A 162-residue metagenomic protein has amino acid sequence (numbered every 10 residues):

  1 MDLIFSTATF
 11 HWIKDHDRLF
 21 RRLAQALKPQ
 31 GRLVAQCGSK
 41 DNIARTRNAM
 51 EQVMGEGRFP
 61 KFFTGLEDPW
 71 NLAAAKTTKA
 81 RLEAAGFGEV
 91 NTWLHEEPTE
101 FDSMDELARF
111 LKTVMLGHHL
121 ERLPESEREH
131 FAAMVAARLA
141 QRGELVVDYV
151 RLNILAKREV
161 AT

Functional and structural regions predicted by a protein language model:
D2: Conserved acidic residues
F5: A conserved beta-strand element that flanks and buttresses the S-adenosyl-L-methionine
A8-T9: Short catalytic micro-motifs in class I SAM-dependent methyltransferases
I13-L23: A short, conserved alpha-helix within the catalytic core of class I
D17-R18, K28-D102: Conserved catalytic/acceptor-binding region of the Class I
R22-Q25, R158: A short helix-coil junction within the Rossmann-fold of NAD(P)-dependent oxidoreductases
E67-T162: Conserved Class I S-adenosyl-L-methionine
